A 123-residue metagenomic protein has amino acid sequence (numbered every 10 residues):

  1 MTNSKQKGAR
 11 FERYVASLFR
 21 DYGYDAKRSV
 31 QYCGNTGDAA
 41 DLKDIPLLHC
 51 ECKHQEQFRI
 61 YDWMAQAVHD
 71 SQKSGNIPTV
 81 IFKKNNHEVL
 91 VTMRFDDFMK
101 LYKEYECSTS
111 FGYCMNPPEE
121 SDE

Functional and structural regions predicted by a protein language model:
M1-E123: Catalytic phosphate/metal-binding cores of nucleic-acid and nucleotide-processing enzymes, i.e., regions that mediate
